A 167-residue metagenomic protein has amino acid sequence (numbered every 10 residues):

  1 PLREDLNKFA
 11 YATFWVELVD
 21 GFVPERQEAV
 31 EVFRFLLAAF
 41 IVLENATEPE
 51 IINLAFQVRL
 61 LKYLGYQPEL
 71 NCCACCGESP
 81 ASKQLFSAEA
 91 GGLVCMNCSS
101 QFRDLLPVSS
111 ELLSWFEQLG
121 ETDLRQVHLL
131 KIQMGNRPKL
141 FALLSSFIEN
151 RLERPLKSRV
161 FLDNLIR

Functional and structural regions predicted by a protein language model:
P1-R167: Non-catalytic alpha-helical scaffolds and adjoining flexible linkers that form interface surfaces for assembly
